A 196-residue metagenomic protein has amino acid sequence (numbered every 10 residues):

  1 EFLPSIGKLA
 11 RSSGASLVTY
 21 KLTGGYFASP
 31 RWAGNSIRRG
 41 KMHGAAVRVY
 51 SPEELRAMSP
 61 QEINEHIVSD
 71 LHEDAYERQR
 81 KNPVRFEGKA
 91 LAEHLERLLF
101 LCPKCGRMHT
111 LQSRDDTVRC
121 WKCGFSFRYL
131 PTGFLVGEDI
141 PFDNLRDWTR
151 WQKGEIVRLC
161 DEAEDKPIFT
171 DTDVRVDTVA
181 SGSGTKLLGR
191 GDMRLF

Functional and structural regions predicted by a protein language model:
E1-A57, Q61-E65, R80-G106, S113-G124: A cross-family acyltransferase "interaction/gating" segment
A15-K21, H72-A75, A90-E93, K166-I168 (+1 more regions): N-terminal start-of-chain detector that recognizes signal peptides and the immediate post-cleavage beginning
I63-E77: Short, structured interface segments
E77-K81, F134: Short, polar/charged, Gly/Pro-enriched helix-capping and turn/loop motifs at alpha-helix termini and inter-helix linkers
A90, H109-T110, R190-R194: Short linear motifs in intrinsically disordered
T110-D115, L130-G133: Short Cys/His-rich "knuckle" micro-motifs
S126-F196: Long, charge-rich boundary regions
